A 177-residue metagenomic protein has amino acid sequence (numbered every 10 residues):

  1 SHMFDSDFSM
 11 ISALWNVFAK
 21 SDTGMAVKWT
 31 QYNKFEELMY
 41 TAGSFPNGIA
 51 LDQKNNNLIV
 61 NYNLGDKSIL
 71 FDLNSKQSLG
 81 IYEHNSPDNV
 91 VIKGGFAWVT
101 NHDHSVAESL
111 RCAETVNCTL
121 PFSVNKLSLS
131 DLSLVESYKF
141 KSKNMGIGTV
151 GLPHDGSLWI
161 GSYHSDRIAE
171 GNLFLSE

Functional and structural regions predicted by a protein language model:
S1, V60, V99-T100, I160-G161: Residue position within the beta-strands of beta-propeller blades
S1-S21, T100-T119, E170: Short, conserved, GDST-rich strand-edge loop motifs in beta-rich repeat architectures
V17-Q31, N117-S130: Beta-propeller blade signature
K20-M25, F35-N57, G65-D66, I81-F96 (+2 more regions): Beta-rich, blade/repeat-based domains predominating in secreted/periplasmic proteins but also intracellular
G24-A26, D66-S68, V106-A107, V124 (+1 more regions): Structural signal for beta-propeller blades
W29-N33, D72-K76, S128-L132, F174-L175: Short loop/turn segments that connect beta-strands within beta-propeller blades
D52, H84-S142: Loop/turn-rich, solvent-exposed surfaces of beta-rich toroidal or solenoidal domains
I147-E177: Blade-level signature of beta-propeller repeat domains, shared across WD40, Kelch, NHL, RCC1 and BNR/Asp-box propellers
